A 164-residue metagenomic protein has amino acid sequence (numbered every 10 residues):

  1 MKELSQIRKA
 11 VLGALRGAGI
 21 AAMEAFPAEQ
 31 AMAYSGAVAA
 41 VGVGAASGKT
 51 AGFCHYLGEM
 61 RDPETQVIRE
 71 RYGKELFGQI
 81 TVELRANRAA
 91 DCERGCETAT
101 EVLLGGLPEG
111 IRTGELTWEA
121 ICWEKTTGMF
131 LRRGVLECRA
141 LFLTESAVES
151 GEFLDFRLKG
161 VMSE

Functional and structural regions predicted by a protein language model:
M1-D62, L158, M162-E164: Small/polar-rich, solvent-exposed N-terminal microdomains that initiate assembly or binding
V11, L15, A22, V41 (+4 more regions): Hydrophobic beta-strand residues in large extracellular and virion-surface proteins
F26-P27, T65-Q66, T117-C122: Short structured motifs
G44-A46, R85-A89, I121, R139-E145 (+1 more regions): Generic structural motif
M60, E64-I80, R157-E164: C-terminal basic regulatory modules in eukaryotic proteins
E70-A90, M129-F142: Oligomerization/assembly interface segments of phage tail-like spikes and tubes
C92-E149: Acidic-leaning, charged glycine-interspersed low-complexity segments
T144-E164: Protruding loop/beta-arch "assembly-hinge" segments enriched in small, turn-prone residues
